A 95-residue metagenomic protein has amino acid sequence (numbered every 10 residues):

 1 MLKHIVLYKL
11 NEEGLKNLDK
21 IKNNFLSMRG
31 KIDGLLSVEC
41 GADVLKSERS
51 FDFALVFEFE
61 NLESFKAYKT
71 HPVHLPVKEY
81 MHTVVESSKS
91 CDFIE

Functional and structural regions predicted by a protein language model:
M1-D52, E60-T70, F93-E95: Short S/T/G/P-rich N-terminal loop/turn motif that feeds into the first structured element of a domain
F25, H71-P72, M81-V84: Alpha-helix boundary/capping residues
G34-S37, Y80-D92: Conserved short beta-strand edge segments in small beta-sheet-based binding/regulatory domains
L75-P76: Long, contiguous binding/interaction regions
